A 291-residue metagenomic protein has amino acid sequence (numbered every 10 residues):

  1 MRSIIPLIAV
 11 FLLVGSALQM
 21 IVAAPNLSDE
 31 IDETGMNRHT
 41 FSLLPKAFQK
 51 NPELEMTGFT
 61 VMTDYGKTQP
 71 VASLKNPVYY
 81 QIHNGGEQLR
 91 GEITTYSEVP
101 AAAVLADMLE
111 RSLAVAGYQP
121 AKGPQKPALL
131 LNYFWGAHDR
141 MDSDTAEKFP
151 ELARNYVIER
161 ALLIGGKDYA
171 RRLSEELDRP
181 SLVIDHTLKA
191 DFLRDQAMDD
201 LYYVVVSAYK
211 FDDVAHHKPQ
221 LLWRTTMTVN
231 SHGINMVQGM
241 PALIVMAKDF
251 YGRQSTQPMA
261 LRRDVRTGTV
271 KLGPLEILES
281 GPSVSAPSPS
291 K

Functional and structural regions predicted by a protein language model:
I8-Q19: Bacterial N-terminal signal peptides
V22-V104, Q125-L129, Y133-A146, L272-K291: A structural "domain/chain start" motif
A24-P25, H186-F192, Q196, V205-M259: Short secondary-structure boundary motifs at beta->alpha junctions and helix caps
N76-V78, A116, P127-L129, D200-V205 (+1 more regions): Envelope-exposed proteins and targeting segments
L89-A101, G117-Q119, F192-D195, M227-I234: Second-shell loop/turn segments in exported
V115-A128, S255-R263: Surface-exposed patches in mature extracellular/periplasmic domains of secreted proteins
F134-V214: Surface-exposed short loop/turn segments
L243-K291: Compositionally biased, intrinsically disordered linkers/stalks adjacent to structured regions
